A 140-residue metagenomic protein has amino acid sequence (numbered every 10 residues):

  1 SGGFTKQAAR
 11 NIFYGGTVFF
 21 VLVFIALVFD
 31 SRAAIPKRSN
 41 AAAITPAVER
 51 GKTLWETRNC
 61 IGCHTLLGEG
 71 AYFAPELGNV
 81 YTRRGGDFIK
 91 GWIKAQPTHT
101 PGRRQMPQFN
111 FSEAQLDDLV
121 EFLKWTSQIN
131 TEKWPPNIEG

Functional and structural regions predicted by a protein language model:
S1-G2, C63: Polar low-complexity intrinsically disordered regions
G2-I12, V23-T45, T100-G140: Flexible coil segments in periplasmic/lumen-exposed cytochrome c-class electron-transfer proteins
N11-Y14, L66: Ligand-binding pocket scaffold of soluble enzyme catalytic domains
G16-F20: Hydrophobic alpha-helical transmembrane segments of polytopic
P46-T53, G62-T98, R103-F111, G140: Gly/Gly-Pro-rich "capping" loops immediately C-terminal to redox-active cysteine motifs in periplasmic/lumenal
E56: Short metal-coordination and nucleic-acid-contact micro-motifs, chiefly zinc-binding Cys/His arrays
N59: The −1 position to Zn-ligating cysteines in a subset of zinc-ribbon hairpins
